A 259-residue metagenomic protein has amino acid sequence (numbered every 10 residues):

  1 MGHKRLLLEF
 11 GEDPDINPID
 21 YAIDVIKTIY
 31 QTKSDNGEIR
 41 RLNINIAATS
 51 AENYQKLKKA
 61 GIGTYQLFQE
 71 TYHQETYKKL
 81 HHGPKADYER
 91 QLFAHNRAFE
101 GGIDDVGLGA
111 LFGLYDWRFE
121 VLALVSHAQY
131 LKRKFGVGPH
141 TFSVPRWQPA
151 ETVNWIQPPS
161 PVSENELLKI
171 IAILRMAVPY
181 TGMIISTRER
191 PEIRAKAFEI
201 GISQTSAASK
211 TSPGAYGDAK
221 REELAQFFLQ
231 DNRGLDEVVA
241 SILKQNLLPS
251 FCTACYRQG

Functional and structural regions predicted by a protein language model:
M1-F99, D105-L108, F112-L114, G136-S143: Core AdoMet radical
D15-I16, A51-E52, Q74-E75, L114-D116 (+3 more regions): Flexible loop/turn segments at secondary-structure boundaries
N17-Y21, H82-R90, D116-A123, P158-E166 (+2 more regions): Alpha-helix N-cap and loop-to-helix initiation/capping positions
I23-Y30, Y54, L92-H95, V125-Q129 (+3 more regions): Generic structural signal for well-ordered alpha-helices, preferentially at hydrophobic/aromatic core positions
V25, G61, G83-K85, V125 (+2 more regions): Short, hinge-like loop/turn segments at secondary-structure boundaries
S50-G61, D104, Y115-Y130, R190-I200: Catalytic cores of alpha/beta
R133-G259: Auxiliary Fe-S-binding modules of radical SAM enzymes
